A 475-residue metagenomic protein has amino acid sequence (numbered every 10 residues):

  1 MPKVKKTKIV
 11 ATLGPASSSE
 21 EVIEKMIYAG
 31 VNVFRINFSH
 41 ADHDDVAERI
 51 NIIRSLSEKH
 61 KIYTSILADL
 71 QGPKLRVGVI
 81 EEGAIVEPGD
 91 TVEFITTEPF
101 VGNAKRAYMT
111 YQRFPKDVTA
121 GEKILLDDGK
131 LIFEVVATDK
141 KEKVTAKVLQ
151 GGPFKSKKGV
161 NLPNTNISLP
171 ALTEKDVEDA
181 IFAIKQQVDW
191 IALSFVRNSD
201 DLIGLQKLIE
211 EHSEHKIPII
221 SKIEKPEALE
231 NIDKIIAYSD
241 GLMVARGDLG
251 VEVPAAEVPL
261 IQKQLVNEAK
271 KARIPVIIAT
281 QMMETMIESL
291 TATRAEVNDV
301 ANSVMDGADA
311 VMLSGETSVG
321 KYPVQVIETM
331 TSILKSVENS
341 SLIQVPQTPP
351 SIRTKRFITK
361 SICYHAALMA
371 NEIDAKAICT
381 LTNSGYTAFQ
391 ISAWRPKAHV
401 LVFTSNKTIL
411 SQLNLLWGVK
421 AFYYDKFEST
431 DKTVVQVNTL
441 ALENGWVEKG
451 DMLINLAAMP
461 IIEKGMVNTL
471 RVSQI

Functional and structural regions predicted by a protein language model:
M1-I475: Non-catalytic helical/linker scaffolds that mediate oligomerization, partner binding, and domain coupling around large
